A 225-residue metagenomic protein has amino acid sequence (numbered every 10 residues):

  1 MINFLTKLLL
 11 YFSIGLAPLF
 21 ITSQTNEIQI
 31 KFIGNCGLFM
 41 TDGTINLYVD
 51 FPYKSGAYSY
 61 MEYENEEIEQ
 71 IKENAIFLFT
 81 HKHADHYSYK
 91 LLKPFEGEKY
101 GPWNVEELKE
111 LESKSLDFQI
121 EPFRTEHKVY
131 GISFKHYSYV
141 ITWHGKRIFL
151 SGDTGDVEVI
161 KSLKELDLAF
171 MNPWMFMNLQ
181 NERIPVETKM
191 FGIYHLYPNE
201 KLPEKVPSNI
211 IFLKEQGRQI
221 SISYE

Functional and structural regions predicted by a protein language model:
I2-I45, L202-N209, K214-E225: Zn-dependent metallo-beta-lactamase
I33, G97-G145, L213-I222: Metallo-beta-lactamase
F39-L78, Y89, G155-S162: Pre-active-site segment of Zn-dependent metallo-hydrolases
Y48-P52, E73-Y89, Y100-W103, F149-D153 (+3 more regions): Active-site neighborhood of phospho(di)ester-bond hydrolases with catalytic His/Asp-centered motifs
K54-A57, K82-Y87, K114, K128-Y130 (+4 more regions): Active-site environment of divalent metal-dependent phosphoester hydrolases
Y63-Q119, V129: Active-site HxH/HxHxD metal-binding segment of metal-dependent hydrolases
E106-S115, S133, E182-E225: Binuclear metal-ion centers of metallo-dependent hydrolases, dominated by the metallo-beta-lactamase
K128-V186: Active-site-proximal loop/helix segments of hydrolase catalytic cores
